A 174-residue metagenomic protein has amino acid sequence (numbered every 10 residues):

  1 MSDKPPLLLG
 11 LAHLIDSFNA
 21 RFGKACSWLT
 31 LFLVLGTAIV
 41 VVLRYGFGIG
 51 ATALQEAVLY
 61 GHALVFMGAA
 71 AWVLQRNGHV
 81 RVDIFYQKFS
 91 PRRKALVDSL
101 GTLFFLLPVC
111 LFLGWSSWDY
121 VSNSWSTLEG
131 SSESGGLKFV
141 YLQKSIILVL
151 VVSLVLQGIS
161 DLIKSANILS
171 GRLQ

Functional and structural regions predicted by a protein language model:
M1-Q174: Alpha-helical transmembrane segments and membrane-interface helix-loop junctions in multi-pass membrane proteins
